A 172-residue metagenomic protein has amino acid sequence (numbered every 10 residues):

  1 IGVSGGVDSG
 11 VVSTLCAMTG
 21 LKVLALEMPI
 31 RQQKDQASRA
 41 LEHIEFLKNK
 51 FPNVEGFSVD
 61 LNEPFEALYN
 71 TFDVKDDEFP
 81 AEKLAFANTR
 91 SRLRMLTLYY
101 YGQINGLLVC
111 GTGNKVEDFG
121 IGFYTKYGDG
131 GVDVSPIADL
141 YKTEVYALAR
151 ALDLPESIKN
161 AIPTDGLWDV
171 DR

Functional and structural regions predicted by a protein language model:
I1-F123: ATP-dependent adenylation/nucleotidyltransferase module used to activate substrates
F86, L108-R172: Catalytic subdomain that performs nucleotidyl-dependent activation
